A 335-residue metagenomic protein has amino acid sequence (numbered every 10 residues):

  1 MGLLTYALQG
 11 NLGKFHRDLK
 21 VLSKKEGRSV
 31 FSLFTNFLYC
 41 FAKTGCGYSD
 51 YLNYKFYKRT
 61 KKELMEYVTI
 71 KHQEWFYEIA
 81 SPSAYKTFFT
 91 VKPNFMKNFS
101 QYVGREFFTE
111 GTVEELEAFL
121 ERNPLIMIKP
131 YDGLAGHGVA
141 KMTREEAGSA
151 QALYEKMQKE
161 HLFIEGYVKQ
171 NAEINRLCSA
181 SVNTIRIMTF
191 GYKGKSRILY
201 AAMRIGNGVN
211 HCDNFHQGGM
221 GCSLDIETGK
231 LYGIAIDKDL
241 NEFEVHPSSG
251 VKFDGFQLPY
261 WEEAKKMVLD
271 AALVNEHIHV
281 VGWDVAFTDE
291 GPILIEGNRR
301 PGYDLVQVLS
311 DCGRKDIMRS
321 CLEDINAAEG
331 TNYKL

Functional and structural regions predicted by a protein language model:
G2-R122, V268: Conserved N-proximal alpha/beta basic substrate-recognition cap immediately N-terminal to, or forming the N-lobe
G13, E242-K266, L273-V280, F287-L335: C-terminal active-site "lid" helix and adjoining low-complexity regulatory extension at the edge of ATP-using catalytic
W75-I185, K193-G194: Active-site nucleotide/adenylate-binding loops and adjacent lid/helix of ATP-dependent enzymes
L134, I205, R300-G302: Short, surface-exposed beta-strand-loop junctions and turns on beta-sheet-rich folds
A135-G138, V209-N210, D304: Short catalytic/ligand-binding loop motif for oxyanion handling, primarily in non-cytosolic enzymes, centered on
R144, G191-K195, I226-T228, T288-E290: Short acidic-glycine loop/turn motifs at beta-strand connectors
V168, A172-C178, R204-T288: A long amphipathic alpha-helix within ATP-dependent nucleotide-binding catalytic cores
L177, N183-F190, S196-R204, C212-N214 (+2 more regions): Beta-strand scaffold of nucleotide-dependent catalytic cores
